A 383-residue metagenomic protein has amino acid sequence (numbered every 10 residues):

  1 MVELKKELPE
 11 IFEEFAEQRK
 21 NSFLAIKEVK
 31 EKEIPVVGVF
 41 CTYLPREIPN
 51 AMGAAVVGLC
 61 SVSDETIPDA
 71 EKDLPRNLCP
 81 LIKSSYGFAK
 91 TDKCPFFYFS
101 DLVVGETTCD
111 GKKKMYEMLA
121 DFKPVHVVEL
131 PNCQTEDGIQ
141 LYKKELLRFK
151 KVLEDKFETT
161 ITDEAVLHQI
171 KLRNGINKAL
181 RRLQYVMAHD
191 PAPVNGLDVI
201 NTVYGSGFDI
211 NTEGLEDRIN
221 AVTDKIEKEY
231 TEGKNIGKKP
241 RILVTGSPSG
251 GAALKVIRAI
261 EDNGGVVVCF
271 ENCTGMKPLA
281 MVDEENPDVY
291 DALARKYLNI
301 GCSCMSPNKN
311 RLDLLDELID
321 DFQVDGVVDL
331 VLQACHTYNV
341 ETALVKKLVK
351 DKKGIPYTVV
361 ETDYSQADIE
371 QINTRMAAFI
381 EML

Functional and structural regions predicted by a protein language model:
M1-P35, K143, L147, K151-L279: A charged, amphipathic alpha-helical module
E31, Y43, I48-V62, D69-A70 (+2 more regions): Redox- and metal-dependent alpha/beta enzyme cores, enriched for Fe-S-associated oxidoreductases and cofactor-handling
V36-K90, M115: An N-terminal, globular interaction/scaffold subdomain
Y86-D155: Acidic/His-rich segments in extracytoplasmic proteins that coordinate ligands and/or metal ions
A89, S306-Q323, E341-L344: A short, acidic, amphipathic alpha-helical segment used as a generic capping/interface helix at domain edges
S100, I319, Q323-V328: Proline-aspartate-enriched helix->loop->beta-strand connector
K114, C335-E341: Glycine/threonine-rich flexible loop motifs
A343-L383: Peripheral docking tails and interdomain loops at the edges of cofactor- or intermediate-handling domains
